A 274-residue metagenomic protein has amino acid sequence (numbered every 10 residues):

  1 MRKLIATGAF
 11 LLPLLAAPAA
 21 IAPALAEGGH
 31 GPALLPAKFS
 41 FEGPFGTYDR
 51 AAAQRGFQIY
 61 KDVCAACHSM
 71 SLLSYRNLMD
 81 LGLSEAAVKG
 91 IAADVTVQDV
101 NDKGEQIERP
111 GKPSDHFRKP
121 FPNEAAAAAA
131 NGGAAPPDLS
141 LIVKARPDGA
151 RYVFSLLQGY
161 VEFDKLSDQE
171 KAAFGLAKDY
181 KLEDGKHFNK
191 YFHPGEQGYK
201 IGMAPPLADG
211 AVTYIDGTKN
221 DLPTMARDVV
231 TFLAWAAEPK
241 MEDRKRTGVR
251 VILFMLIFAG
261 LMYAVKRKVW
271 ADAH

Functional and structural regions predicted by a protein language model:
R2-T47, W235-A237, M262-H274: Post-cleavage N-terminal segment of exported redox proteins
P32-Q58, S69-V88, G217, A237-K245: Electrostatic cytochrome c docking/interface patches
G43, L73, D80, A86-H116: Acidic/histidine-rich catalytic neighborhood
A51, R55, I59, D138 (+4 more regions): Extracytoplasmic/secreted proteins, especially bacterial periplasmic and envelope-associated proteins
Y60-S71, V229: The canonical Cys-X-X-Cys-His
K103-Q197: Membrane-proximal low-complexity regions enriched in glycine and acidic/polar residues
Q197, I201-E238: Extended, hydrophilic extramembrane loops/domains of integral membrane proteins
R244-H274: Juxtamembrane interface at the cytosolic side of transmembrane helices
